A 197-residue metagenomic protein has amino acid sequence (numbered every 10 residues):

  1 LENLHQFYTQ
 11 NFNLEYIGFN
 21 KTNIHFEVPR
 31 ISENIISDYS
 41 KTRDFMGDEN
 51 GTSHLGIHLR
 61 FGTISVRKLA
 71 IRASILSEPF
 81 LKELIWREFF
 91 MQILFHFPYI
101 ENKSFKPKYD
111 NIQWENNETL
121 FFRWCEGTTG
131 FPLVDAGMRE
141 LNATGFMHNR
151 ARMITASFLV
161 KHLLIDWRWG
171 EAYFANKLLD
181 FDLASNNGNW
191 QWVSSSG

Functional and structural regions predicted by a protein language model:
L1-Y109: Glycine/tryptophan-enriched, flexible segments
S40-T42, G51-H54, N116-G127, P132-F146: Active-site-adjacent structural elements in folded domains
S53-G56, D135-N142, R152-H162, A172-N176 (+1 more regions): Contiguous, well-ordered alpha-helical segments that form the cores/surfaces of helical PPI scaffolds
I57-F61, K82, C125-L133, A143-R152 (+1 more regions): Secondary-structure capping and boundary motifs in well-ordered enzyme cores
W86, F95, Y99, A143 (+2 more regions): Short, well-ordered loop/turn and helix-capping segments at boundaries between secondary-structure elements and domains
M91-V134: Aromatic-anchored, charged helix-turn/loop surface patch used as a conserved interaction hotspot
I112-W114, Y173-G197: C-terminal, helix-dominated tail/subdomain
M147-R150, L164-A172, D182-N187: Extended hydrophobic-aromatic, low-complexity segments
